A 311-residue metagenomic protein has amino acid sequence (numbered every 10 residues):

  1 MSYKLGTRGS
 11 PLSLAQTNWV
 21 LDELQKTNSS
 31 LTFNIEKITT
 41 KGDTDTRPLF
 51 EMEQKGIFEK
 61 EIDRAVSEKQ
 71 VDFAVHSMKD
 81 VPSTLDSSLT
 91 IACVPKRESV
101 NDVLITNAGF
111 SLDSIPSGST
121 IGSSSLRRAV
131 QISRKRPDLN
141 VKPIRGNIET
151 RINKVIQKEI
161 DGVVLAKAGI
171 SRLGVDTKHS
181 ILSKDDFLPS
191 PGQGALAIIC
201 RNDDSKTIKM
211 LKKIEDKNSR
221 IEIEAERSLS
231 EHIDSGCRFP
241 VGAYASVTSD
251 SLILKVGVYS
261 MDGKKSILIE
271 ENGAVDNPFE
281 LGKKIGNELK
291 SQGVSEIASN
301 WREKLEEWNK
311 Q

Functional and structural regions predicted by a protein language model:
S2-T40, D45, E51-E53, R134-Q311: Small-molecule-sensing regulatory modules
K4-G6, A74, A92, G122 (+1 more regions): Short, well-ordered beta-strand segments
P48-F73: Short, structured active-site "lid" loops
G56, D72-S77, D161-A166: Paired acidic/hydrophobic, glycine-rich loop segments that form the ligand-binding mouth/hinge of periplasmic-binding
K69, F73-V81, A195, I199-D204: Ordered, amphipathic secondary-structure segments that act as subunit-interaction surfaces in large macromolecular
M78-K79, S87-L139: A conserved helix-loop-strand patch within extracytoplasmic ligand-binding domains of the periplasmic binding
